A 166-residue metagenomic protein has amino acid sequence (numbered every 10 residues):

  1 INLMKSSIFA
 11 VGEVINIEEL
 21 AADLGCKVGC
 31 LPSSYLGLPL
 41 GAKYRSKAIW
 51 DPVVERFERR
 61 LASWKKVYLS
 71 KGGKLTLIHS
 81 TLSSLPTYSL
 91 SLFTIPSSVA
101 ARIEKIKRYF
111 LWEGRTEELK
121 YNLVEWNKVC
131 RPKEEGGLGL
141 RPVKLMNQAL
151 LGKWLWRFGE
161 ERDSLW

Functional and structural regions predicted by a protein language model:
I1-W166: Nucleotidyl polymerases of mobile genetic elements and RNA viruses
